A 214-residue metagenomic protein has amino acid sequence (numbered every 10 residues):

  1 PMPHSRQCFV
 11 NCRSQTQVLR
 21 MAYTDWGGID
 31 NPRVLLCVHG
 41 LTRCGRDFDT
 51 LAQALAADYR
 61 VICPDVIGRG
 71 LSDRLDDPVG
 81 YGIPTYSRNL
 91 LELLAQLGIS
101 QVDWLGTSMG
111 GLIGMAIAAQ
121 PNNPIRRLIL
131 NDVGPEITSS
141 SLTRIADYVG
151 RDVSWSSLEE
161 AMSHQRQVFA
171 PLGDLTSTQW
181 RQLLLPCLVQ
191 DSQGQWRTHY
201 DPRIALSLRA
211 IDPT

Functional and structural regions predicted by a protein language model:
P1-L36, A57-Y59, I99-S100: Alpha/beta-hydrolase fold catalytic core
Q15-L19, T24, T50-Q53, C63-L105: Active-site loop/oxyanion-hole signature of alpha/beta-hydrolase fold enzymes
G40-T50, V61: Serine-hydrolase catalytic-loop signature spanning alpha/beta hydrolases and amidase-signature enzymes
T42, V66-G70, P135: Alpha/beta-hydrolase active-site loop signature
S100-S139: Conserved hydrolase catalytic core segment
I125, V133-E160: A catalytic-pocket lid/entrance helix-loop region that shapes and gates access to the active site across common
S163-T214: Alpha/beta-hydrolase
